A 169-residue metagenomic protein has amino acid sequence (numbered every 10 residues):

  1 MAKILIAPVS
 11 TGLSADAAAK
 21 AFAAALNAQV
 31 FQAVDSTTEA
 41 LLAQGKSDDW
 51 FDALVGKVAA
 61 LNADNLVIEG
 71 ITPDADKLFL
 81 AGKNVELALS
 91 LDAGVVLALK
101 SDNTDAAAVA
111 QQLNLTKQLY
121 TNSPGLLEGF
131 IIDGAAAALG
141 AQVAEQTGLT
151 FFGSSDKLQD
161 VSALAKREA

Functional and structural regions predicted by a protein language model:
M1-E128, G134-L139, S154-E168: ATP-dependent carboxylate-amine ligase catalytic core
L139-T147: Conserved anion/nucleotide-ligand pocket segment
